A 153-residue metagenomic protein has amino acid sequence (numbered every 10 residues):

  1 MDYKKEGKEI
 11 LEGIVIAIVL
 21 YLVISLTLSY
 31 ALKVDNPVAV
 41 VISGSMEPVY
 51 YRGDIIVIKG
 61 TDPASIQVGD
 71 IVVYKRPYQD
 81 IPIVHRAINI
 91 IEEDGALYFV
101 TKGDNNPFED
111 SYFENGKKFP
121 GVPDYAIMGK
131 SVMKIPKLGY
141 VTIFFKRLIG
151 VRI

Functional and structural regions predicted by a protein language model:
M1-D2, V68-I71, N89: Soluble, non-transmembrane catalytic domains of enzymes that act on hydrophobic metabolites at membranes
M1-S65, P136, Y140-I153: Protein maturation boundaries and topogenic segments
A31, D35-I42, A64, P82-I153: Acidic/glycine-rich C-terminal interaction modules and beta/coil loop segments that lie outside canonical DNA-binding
D54, V72, N115-G116: Short, glycine/charged-enriched secondary-structure capping and boundary segments
A64-R76: Short coil-to-beta transition motif at edge beta-strands of beta-rich domains
Y78-D80: Glycine-centered tight beta-turn/hairpin loop motif at sheet-sheet or coil-to-beta transitions
